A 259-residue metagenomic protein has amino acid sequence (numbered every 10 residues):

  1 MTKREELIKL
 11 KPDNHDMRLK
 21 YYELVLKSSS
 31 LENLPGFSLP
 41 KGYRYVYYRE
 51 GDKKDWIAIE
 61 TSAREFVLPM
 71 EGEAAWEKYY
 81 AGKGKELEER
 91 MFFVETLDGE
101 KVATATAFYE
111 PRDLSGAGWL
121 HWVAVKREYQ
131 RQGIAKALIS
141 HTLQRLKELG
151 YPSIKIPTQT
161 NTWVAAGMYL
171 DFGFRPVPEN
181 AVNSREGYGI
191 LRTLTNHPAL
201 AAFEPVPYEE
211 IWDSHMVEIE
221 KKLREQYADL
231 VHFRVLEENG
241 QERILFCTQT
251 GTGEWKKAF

Functional and structural regions predicted by a protein language model:
M1-K41: Acyl-donor-binding surface of acyltransferase catalytic domains
R44-W56: A short beta-loop-alpha structural element at the N-terminal edge of CoA-dependent acyl/N-acetyltransferase catalytic
T61-V123: A conserved beta-strand-loop-helix scaffold within acyl/acetyltransferase catalytic domains
W122-V125, R131-E148, L170-D171: Conserved acetyl-CoA-binding loop-helix of GNAT-fold acetyltransferases
L146-T158: Conserved GNAT acetyl-CoA-binding A-motif
I156-A166, V182-G189: Conserved beta-strand-loop-alpha-helix junction that forms the acyl-donor binding cleft
Y169-E179: Conserved acetyl-CoA-binding loop of GNAT-fold acetyltransferases
F233-R234, E242-T248, W255-K257: Short linear proline/tyrosine/threonine-rich motifs used for host-factor recruitment and membrane trafficking/assembly
